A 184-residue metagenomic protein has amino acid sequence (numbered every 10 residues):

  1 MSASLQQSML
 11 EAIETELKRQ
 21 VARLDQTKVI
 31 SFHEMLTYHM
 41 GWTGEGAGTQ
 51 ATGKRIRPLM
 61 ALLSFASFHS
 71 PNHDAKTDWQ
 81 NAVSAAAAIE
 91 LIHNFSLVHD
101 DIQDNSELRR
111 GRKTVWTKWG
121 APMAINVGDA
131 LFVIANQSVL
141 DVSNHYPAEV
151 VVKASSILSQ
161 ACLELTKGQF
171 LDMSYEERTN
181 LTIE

Functional and structural regions predicted by a protein language model:
M1-I92, V98, I102-T117, D172-M173 (+1 more regions): Conserved N-terminal diphosphate/IPP-binding helix and adjacent helical/loop segment of trans-prenyltransferase domains
Q20, N94, S138, E164: Short alpha-helical functional segments enriched in proximate histidine and acidic residues
A22-F32, G48-R57, I125-N126, V133 (+1 more regions): All-alpha helical catalytic cores of prenyl diphosphate-utilizing isoprenoid enzymes
L62-A66, V133-D141: Short glycine/serine- and small hydrophobic-enriched flexible loop segments
A86, H93-N94, P122, A161: A generic hydrophobic-helix recognition signal that picks specific residues within alpha-helical hydrophobic
T117-Q137: Multi-pass membrane catalytic core of lipid/isoprenoid biosynthesis enzymes
